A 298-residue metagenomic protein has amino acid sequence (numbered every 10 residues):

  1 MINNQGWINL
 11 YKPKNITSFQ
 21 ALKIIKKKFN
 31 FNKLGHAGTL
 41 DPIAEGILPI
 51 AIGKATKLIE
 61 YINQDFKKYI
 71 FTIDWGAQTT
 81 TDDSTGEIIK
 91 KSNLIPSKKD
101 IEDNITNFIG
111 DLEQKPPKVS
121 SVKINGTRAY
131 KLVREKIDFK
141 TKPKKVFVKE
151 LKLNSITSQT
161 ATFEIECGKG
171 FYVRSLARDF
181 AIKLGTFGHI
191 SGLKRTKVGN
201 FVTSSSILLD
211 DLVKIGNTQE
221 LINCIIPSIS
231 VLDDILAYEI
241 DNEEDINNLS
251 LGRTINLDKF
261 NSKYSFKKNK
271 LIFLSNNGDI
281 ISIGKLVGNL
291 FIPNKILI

Functional and structural regions predicted by a protein language model:
M1-K14, F19-H36, L40, A44-I47 (+3 more regions): Accessory RNA 3′-end/elbow-binding domains used by RNA modification enzymes
G6, E45-G46, D65-F71, S120 (+2 more regions): A generic structural signal for short beta-strands and their flanking turns/coil linkers
K33-N63, E135: Glycine/acidic-rich beta-strand-loop module
I50, F71, G126, L176 (+2 more regions): Residue-level signal for inorganic ion chemistry
Y61-E113: Acidic, low-complexity central loop/insert segments
S120, I124-P143, F147-K149: Extended alpha-helical targeting/anchoring segments, especially N-terminal organellar/secretory targeting helices
S121, T160-S204: Pseudouridine synthase
K145-T160: Helix-hairpin-helix/helix-loop-helix acidic hairpins
